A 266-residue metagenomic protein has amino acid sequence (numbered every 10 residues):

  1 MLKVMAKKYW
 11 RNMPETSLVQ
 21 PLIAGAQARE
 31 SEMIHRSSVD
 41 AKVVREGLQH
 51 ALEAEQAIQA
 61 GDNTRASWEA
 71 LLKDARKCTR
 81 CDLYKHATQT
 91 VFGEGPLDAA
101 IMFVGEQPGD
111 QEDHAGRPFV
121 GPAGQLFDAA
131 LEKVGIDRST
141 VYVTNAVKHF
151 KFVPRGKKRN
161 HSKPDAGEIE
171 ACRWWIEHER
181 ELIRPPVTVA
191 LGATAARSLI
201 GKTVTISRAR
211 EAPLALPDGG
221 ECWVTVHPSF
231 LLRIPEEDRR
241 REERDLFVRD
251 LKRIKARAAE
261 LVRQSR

Functional and structural regions predicted by a protein language model:
M1-R266: A polyanion-binding, active-site-adjacent surface
